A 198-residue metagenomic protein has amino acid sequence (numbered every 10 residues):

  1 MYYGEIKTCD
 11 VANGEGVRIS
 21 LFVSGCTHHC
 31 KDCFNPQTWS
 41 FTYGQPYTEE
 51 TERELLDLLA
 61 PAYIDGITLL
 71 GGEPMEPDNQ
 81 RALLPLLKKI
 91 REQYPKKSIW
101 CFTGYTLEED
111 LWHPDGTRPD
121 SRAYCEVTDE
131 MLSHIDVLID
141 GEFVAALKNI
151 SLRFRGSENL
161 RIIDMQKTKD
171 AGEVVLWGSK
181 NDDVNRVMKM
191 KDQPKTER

Functional and structural regions predicted by a protein language model:
M1-F22, K31, N35-Y43, V174 (+2 more regions): N-terminal [4Fe-4S]-dependent radical SAM core
M1-G4, V17, N35-S121: Conserved Radical SAM active-site core
K7, T103, E142, Q166: Residues at the C-termini of beta-strands that transition into short coil/loop
H28: Glycine-centered loop/turn positions within well-structured domains that cap or flank conserved ligand/cofactor-binding
A60, P114-L147: Structural recognition of alpha->loop->beta junctions
K88-R91, W100, K148-R198: P-loop/Walker A phosphate-binding loop and immediately adjacent motor/lid segment at beta-alpha junctions
K96, H134-I135, N159: A generic structural signal for alpha->beta connector loops
L107-W112, A145-R155: Flexible glycine/acidic-rich beta-alpha junction loops that bind and position SAM and/or redox cofactors in anaerobic
